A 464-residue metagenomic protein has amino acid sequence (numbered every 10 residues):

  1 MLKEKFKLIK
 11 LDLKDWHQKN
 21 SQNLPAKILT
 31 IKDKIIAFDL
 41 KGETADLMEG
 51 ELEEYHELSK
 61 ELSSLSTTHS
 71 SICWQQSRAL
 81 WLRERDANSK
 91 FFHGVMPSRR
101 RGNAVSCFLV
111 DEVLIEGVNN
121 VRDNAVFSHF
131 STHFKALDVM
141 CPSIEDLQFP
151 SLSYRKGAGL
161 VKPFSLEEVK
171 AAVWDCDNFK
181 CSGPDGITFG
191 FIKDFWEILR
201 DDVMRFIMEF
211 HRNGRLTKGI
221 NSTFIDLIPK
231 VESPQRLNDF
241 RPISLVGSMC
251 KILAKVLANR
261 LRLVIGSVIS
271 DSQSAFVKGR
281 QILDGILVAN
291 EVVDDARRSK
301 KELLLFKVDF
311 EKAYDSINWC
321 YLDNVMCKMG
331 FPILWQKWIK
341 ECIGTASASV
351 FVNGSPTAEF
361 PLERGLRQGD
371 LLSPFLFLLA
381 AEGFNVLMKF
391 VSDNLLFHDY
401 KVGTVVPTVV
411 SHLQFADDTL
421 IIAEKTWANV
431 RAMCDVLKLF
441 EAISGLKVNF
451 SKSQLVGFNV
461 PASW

Functional and structural regions predicted by a protein language model:
M1-P25, N124: Surface polyanion/phosphate-binding segment centered on an Asp-His-Pro turn
F6, I28, E51, Y55-L58 (+3 more regions): Hydrophobic packing residues in well-ordered alpha-helices of helical domains and bundles
K19-S128, K162-N221, A296-E302, F306: Short, charged alpha-helical motifs in flexible N/C-terminal segments and linkers
M96, L147, R155-M388: Conserved pre-catalytic core of RNA-dependent polymerases
L160, G403, V448-W464: Short, conserved micro-motifs composed of acidic
K193, K312-M329, G365-L366, A416-A442 (+1 more regions): Catalytic palm subdomain of template-directed nucleic-acid polymerases, centered on the conserved carboxylate motif
L305, L413, L420: Hydrophobic "anchor" residues on beta-strands that sit immediately upstream of conserved functional sites
L395-Q414: Active-site nucleotide-donor binding segment shared across nucleotidyl transfer reactions
